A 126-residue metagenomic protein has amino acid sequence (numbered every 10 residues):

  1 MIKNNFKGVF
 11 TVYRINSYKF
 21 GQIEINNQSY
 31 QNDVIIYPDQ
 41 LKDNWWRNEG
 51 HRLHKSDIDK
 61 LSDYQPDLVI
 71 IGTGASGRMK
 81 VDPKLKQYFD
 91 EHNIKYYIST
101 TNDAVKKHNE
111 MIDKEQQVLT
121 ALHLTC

Functional and structural regions predicted by a protein language model:
M1-L53, I112-C126: Non-catalytic interface/targeting segments
N44, G77-V81, K107: Short active-site-adjacent helix-start/loop capping segments
L53-S62: A short, acidic, amphipathic alpha-helical segment used as a generic capping/interface helix at domain edges
I58, L85-K86, H108: Short amphipathic alpha-helical segments and helix-helix/interface helices
P66-S99: Mid-chain, well-packed structural core segment of small domains
A75-R78, D103-V105, C126: A short acidic, glycine/proline-enriched capping/turn motif at secondary-structure boundaries, especially helix N-cap
K95-A121: C-terminal structural segments of small proteins and small subunits
